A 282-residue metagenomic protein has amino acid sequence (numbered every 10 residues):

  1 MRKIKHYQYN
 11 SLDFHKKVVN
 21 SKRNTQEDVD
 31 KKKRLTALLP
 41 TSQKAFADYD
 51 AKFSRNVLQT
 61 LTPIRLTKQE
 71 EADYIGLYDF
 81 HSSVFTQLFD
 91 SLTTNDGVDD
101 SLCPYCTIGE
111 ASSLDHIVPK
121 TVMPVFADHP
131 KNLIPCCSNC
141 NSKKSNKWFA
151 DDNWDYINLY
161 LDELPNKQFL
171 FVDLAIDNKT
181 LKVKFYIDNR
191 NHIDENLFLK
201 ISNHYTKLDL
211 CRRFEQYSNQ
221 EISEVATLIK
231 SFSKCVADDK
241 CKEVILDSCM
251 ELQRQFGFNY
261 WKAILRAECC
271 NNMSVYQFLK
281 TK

Functional and structural regions predicted by a protein language model:
R2-F85: N-terminal accessory alpha/beta regions
R2-N24, K200-K282: C-terminal, charged low-complexity interaction regions
E70, V84, L88, D99-L102 (+1 more regions): Generic hydrophobic, aliphatic-rich segments that mediate packing or membrane embedding
D79-L92, D115-V122: Short Cys/His-rich Zn2+-coordinating modules
D90-S113, C137: Short cysteine-rich loop/turn motifs with clustered Cys
E110-N191: Glycine- and acidic-residue-rich phosphate-binding/metal-coordinating active-site segment common to enzymes that handle
L174-N219: Short flanking/linker segments adjacent to small metal-binding domains or redox-active Cys/His motifs
